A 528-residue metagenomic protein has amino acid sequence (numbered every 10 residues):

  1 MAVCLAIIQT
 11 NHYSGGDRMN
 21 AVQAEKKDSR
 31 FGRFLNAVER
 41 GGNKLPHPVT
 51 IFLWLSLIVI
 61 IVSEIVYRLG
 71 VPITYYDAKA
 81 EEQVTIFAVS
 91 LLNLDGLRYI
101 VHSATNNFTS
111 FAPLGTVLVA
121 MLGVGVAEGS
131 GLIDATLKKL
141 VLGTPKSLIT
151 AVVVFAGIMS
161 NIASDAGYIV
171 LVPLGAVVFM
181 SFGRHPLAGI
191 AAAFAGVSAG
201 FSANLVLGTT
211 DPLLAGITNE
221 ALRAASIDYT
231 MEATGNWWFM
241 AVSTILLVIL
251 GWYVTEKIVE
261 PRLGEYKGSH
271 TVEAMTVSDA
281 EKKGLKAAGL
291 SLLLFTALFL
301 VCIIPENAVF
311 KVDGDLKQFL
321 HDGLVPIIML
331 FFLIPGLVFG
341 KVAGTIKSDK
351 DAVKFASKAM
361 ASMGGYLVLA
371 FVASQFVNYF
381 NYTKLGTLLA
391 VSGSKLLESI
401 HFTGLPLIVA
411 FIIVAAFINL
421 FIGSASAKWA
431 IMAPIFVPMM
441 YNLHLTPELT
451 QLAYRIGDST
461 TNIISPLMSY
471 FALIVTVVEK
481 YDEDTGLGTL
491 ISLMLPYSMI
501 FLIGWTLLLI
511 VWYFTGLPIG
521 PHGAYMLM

Functional and structural regions predicted by a protein language model:
R30-F31, L132-T136, I249-E273, L300-K311 (+1 more regions): Juxtamembrane interface elements at the cytosolic ends of transmembrane helices in multi-pass membrane proteins
R33-F34, P72-L114, A224-E232, C302-F319 (+1 more regions): Interfacial loop/helix-cap signal at membrane boundaries in integral membrane proteins
E39, N43, V170-Y266, A453-R455 (+2 more regions): Membrane-core helix-loop-helix motifs of multi-pass transport proteins
L45-L57, E81-D134, K317-T387: Core transmembrane alpha-helical segments of multi-pass membrane transporters/permeases
F52-Y67, V117-G125, A156-I158, G196-G200 (+6 more regions): Hydrophobic core segments of alpha-helical transmembrane domains in multi-pass membrane transport and ion-translocation
I65-D95, T210-L214, N307-D313, T383-S392 (+1 more regions): Interfacial/capping segments of alpha-helical transmembrane domains
L94-G96, N106-L114, V141-V152, P186-A188 (+4 more regions): Membrane-interfacial loop-to-helix junctions in multi-pass transporters
V117-V119, P145-A176, S181, L367-A373 (+2 more regions): Hydrophobic alpha-helical transmembrane segments of multi-pass integral membrane proteins, predominantly secondary
